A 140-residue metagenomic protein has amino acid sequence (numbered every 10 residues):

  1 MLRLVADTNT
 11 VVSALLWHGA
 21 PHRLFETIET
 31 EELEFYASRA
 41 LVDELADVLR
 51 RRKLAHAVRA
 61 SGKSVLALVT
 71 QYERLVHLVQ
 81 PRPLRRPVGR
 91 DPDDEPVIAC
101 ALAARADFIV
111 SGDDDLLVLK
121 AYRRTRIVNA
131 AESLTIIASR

Functional and structural regions predicted by a protein language model:
M1-A37: Short, well-structured N-terminal submotif of metal-dependent ribonuclease cores
D7-T8, A37-S38, G112-D113, A130: A secondary-structure boundary/capping signal
A14-L15, V48, A57, L119 (+1 more regions): Residues that scaffold the ATP/ADP-binding catalytic core of kinase and kinase-like folds
G19, Y36, K63, V88-E95 (+1 more regions): Residues at secondary-structure transition points
T27-L84: PIN-domain endoribonuclease scaffold, especially VapC-family toxins
S61, V79-P81, R85-R90, V118-A131: Internal alpha/beta domain cores that form substrate/cofactor-binding pockets in large enzymes and binding proteins
E73-F108: Active-site neighborhoods of divalent-metal-dependent phosphate/nucleic-acid chemistry enzymes
L102-V110, D114-R140: Acidic, PIN/NYN-like endoribonuclease modules and their adjacent C-terminal/linker elements
